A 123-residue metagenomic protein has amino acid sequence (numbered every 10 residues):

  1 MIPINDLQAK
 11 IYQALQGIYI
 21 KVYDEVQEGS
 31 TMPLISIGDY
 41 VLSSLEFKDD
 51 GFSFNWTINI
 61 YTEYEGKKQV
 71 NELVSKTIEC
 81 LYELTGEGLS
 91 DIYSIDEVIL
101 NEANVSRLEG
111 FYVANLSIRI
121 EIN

Functional and structural regions predicted by a protein language model:
M1-G29, D39-N123: Charged, amphipathic alpha-helical segments and their flanking helix caps
S36: Conserved beta-strand in the GNAT
